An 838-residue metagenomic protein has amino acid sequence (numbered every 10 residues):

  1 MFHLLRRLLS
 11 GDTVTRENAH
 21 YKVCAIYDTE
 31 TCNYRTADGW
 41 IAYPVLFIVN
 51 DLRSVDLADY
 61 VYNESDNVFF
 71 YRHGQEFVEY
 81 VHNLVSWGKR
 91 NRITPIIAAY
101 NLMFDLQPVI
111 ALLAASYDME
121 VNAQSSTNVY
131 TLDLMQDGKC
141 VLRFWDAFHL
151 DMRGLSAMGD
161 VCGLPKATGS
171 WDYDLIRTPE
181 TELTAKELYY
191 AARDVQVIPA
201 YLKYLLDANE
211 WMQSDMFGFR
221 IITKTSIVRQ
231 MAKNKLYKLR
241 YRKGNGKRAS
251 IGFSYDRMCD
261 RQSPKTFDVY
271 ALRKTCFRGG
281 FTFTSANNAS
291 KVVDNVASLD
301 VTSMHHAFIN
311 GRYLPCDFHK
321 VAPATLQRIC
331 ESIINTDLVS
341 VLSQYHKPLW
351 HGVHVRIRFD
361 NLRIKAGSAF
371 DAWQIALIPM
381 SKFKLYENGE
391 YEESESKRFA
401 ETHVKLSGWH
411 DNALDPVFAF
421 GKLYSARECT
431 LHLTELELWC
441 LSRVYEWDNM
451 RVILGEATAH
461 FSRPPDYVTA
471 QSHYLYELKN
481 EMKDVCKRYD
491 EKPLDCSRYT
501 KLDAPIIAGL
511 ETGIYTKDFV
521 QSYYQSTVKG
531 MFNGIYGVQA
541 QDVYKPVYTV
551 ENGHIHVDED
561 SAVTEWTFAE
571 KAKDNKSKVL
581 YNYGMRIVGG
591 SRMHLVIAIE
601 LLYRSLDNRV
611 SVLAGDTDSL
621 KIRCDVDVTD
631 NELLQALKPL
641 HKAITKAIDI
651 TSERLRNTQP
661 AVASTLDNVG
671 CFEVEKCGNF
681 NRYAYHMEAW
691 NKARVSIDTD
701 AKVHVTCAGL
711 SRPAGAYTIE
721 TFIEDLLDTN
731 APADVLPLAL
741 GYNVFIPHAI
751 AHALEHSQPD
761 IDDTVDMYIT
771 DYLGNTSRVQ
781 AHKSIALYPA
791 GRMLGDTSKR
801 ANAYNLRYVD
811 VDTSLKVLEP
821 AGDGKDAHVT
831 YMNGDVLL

Functional and structural regions predicted by a protein language model:
M1-A25, T29: N-terminal accessory regions of nucleic-acid-interacting proteins
N18-H20, R35-L838: Conserved acidic
C32: Conserved Rossmann-like nucleotide-cofactor binding loop
